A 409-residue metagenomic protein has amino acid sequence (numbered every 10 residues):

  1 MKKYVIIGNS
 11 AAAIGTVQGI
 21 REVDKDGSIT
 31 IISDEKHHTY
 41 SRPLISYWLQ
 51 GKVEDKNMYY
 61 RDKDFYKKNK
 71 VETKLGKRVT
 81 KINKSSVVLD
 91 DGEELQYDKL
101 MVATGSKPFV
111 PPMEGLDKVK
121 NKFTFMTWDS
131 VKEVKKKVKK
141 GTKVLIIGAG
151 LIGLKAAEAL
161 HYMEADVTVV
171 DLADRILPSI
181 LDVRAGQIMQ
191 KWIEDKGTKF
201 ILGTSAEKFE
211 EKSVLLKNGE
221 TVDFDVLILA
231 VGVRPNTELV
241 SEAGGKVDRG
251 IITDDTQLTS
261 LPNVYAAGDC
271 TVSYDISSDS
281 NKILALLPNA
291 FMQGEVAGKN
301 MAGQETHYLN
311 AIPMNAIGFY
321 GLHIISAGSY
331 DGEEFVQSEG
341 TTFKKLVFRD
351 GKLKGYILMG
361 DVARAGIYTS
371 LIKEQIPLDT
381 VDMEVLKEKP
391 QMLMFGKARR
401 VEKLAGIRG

Functional and structural regions predicted by a protein language model:
K2, E22, C270-G366: Mid-to-C-terminal Rossmann-like scaffold of FAD/NAD(P)H-dependent oxidoreductases
K2-E72, A157-I180, I367: Beta1-alpha1 glycine-rich phosphate/pyrophosphate-binding loop at the start of Rossmann-like nucleotide-binding domains
I6-I7, L95-G105, I147, V222-G232 (+2 more regions): Short hydrophobic core segments
Y59, I152-E207, N289-A290, Y308-A316: Rossmann-like dinucleotide-binding cores of NAD(P)H-dependent redox enzymes
Y66-N83, E194-A206: A conserved beta-strand/loop element that lines the FAD pocket in flavoprotein oxidoreductases
I82-E94, E210-T221: Conserved beta-strand-loop-beta-strand element in the redox core of flavoprotein oxidoreductases
T104-M163: Glycine-rich dinucleotide-binding loop and its adjacent helix/turn
K118-K139, K212-L215, E220-V296: FAD-site-proximal beta/loop scaffold in flavoenzymes
